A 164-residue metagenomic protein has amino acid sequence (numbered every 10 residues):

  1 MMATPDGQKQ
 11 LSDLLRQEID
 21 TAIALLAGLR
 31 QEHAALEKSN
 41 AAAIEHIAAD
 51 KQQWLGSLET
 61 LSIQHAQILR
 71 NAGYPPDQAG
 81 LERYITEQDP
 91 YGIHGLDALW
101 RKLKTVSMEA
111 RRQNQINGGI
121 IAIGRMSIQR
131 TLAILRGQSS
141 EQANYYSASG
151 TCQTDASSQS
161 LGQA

Functional and structural regions predicted by a protein language model:
M1-T86: Extended, charge-rich alpha-helical scaffolding segments
E82-A164: Short terminal interaction segments
